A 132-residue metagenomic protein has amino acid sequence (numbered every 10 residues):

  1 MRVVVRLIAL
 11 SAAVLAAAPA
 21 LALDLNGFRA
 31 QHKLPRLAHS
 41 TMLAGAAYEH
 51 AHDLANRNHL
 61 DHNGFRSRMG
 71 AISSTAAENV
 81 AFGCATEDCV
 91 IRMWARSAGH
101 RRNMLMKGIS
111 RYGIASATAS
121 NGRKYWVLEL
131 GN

Functional and structural regions predicted by a protein language model:
M1-R6: Positively charged n-region of N-terminal signal peptides that target proteins for export
I8-A17: Bacterial N-terminal signal peptides
A18-A55: A short alpha-helix/helix-coil micro-patch that ends at or immediately precedes a cysteine
G27, G83-N132: Disulfide-stabilized extracellular recognition modules
Q31-A44, N58-M69, R101-A117: Surface-exposed patches in mature extracellular/periplasmic domains of secreted proteins
R36, N79, E129: Conserved beta-strand positions that form and line the central face of beta-propeller blades
A44-V90, M104: Short, surface-exposed glycine/acidic/tryptophan-bearing loops
